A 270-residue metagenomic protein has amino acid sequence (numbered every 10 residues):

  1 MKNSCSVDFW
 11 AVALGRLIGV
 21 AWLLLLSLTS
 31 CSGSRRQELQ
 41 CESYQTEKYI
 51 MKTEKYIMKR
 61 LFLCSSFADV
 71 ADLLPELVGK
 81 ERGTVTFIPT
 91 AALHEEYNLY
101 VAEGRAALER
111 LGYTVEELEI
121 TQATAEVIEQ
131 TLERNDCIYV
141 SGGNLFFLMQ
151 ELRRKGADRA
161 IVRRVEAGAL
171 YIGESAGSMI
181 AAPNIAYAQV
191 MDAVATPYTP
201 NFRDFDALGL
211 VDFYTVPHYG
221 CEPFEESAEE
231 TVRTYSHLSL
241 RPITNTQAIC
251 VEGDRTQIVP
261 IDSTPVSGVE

Functional and structural regions predicted by a protein language model:
K2-N3, T46-K48, K52-K55: Polybasic, lysine-rich low-complexity intrinsically disordered segments
Q37-Q40, Y44-Q45, Y49: Low-complexity, intrinsically disordered or signal/transmembrane-proximal segments
M58-C137, S141: N-terminal beta1-alpha1 cap of cysteine-dependent amidohydrolase-like domains
Q150-E151, A157-C221: Class I SAM-dependent methyltransferase SAM-binding "motif I" and its flanking Rossmann-like core
T215-T246: Conserved anion/nucleotide-ligand pocket segment
H237-E270: A contiguous loop/helix-start segment that scaffolds small-molecule binding in enzyme catalytic cores
